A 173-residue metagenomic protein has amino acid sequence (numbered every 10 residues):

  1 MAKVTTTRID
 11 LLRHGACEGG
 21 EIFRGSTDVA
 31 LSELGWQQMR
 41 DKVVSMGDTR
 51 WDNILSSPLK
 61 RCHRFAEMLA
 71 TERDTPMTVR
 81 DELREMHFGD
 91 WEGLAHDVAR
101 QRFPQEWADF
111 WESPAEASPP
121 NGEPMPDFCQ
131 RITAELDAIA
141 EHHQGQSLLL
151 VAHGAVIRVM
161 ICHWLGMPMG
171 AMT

Functional and structural regions predicted by a protein language model:
M1-T7: Extreme N-terminus of proteins, especially the signal/transit-peptide cleavage junction and the first residues
V4, G47-R50, I139-Q146: Glycine-rich phosphate-binding loop signature in dinucleotide/nucleotide-binding domains
I9-T75, V79: Active-site-proximal alpha-helix that buttresses catalytic centers in soluble enzyme cores
E18, R61-H63, E85-H87, V156-R158: Short, active-site-adjacent cap segments at secondary-structure transitions
M39, V43, F103, P114 (+2 more regions): Short amphipathic alpha-helical/adjacent loop interface patches that line ligand and macromolecule-binding sites
S56-S57, Q130, V151-A152: Short beta-strand scaffold positions
H63, A134-T173: Active-site-adjacent alpha-helix immediately C-terminal to a catalytic or transition-state-stabilizing loop
E72-T133: Phosphate-handling substructures
